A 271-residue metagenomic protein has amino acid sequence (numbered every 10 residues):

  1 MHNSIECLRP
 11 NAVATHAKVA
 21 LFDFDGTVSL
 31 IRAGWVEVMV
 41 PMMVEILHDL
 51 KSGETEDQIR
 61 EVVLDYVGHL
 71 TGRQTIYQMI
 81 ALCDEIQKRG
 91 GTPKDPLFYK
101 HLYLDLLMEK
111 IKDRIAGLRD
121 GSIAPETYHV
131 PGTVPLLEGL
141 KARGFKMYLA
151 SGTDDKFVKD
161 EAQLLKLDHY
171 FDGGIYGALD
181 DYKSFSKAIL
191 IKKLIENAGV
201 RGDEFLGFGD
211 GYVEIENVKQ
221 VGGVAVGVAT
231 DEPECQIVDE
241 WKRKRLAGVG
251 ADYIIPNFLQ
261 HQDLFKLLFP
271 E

Functional and structural regions predicted by a protein language model:
H2-E61: Active-site neighborhood of HAD-like aspartate-dependent phosphohydrolases
T27, M39, S122-H129, T133-Q163 (+1 more regions): Substrate-recognition element of Asp-dependent hydrolases with the DxDx(T/V) motif
D65-A142, K146: A metal-dependent, Asp-based hydrolase signature
L97-F98, D168-S184: A short, structured active-site edge motif that brings together acidic residues
A142-F145, N197-D203, L268: Glycine-rich phosphate-binding loop signature in dinucleotide/nucleotide-binding domains
S151, G207-Y253: Acidic, Mg2+-coordinating phosphoryl-transfer loop and its flanking beta/alpha structural elements, shared across
Y176, D252-Q260: Short acidic-hydrophobic, aromatic-tinged amphipathic segments that line or gate anion-handling sites
F185-V218: Conserved Lys-Pro-Asp/Glu-containing loop-to-beta segment of HAD-superfamily phosphomonoesterases, centered on
